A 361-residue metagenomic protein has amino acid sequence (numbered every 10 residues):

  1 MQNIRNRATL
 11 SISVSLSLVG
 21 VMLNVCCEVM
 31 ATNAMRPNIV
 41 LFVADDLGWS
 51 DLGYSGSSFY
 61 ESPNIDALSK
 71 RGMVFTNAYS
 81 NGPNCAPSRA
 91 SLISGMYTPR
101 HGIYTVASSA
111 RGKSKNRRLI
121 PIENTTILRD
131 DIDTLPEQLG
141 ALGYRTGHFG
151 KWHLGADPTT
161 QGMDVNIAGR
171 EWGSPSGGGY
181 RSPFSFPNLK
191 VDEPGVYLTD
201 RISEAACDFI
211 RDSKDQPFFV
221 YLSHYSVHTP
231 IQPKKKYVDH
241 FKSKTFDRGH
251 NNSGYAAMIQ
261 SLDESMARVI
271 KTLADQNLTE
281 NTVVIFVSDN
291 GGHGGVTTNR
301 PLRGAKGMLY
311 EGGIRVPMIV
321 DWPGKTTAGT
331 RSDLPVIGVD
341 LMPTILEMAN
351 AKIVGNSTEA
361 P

Functional and structural regions predicted by a protein language model:
M1-A8: N-terminal secretory signal peptides that target proteins for export/translocation
S11-V25: Bacterial N-terminal signal peptides
C27-P361: Formylglycine-dependent sulfatase
